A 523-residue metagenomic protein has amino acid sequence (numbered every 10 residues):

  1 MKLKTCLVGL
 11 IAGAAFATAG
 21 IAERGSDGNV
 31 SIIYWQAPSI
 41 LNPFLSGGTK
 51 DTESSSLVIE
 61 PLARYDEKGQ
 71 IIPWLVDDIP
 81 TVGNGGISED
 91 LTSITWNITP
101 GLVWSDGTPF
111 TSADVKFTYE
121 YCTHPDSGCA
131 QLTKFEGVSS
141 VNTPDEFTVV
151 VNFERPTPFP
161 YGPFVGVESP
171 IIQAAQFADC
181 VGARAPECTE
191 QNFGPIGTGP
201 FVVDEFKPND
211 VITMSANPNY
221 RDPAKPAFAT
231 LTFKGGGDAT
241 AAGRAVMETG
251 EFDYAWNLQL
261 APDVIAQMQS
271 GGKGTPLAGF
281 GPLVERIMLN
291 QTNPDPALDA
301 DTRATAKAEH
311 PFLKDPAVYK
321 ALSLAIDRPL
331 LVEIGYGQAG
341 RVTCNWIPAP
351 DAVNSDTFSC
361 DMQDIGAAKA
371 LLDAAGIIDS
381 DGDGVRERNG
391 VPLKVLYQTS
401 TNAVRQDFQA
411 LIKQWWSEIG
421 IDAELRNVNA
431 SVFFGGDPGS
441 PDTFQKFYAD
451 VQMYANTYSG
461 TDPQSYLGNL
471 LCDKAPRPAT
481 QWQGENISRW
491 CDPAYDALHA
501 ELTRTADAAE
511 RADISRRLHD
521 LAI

Functional and structural regions predicted by a protein language model:
M1-L7: Bacterial N-terminal signal peptides that target proteins for export
V8-A15: Bacterial N-terminal signal peptides
A17-A19: N-terminal signal peptide c-region/cleavage motif recognized by signal peptidases
I21-R24, R64-K68, N84-G85, T92-Q131 (+3 more regions): Extracytoplasmic/periplasmic ligand-capture domains
G25, Q131-V181, E205: Surface-exposed binding/hinge segments that line and control ligand-binding clefts or catalytic entry sites
I33-I87, E120, I196-T198: N-terminal lobe/hinge region of extracytoplasmic solute-binding protein
C180, A339-T357: Mature extracytoplasmic/periplasmic domains
